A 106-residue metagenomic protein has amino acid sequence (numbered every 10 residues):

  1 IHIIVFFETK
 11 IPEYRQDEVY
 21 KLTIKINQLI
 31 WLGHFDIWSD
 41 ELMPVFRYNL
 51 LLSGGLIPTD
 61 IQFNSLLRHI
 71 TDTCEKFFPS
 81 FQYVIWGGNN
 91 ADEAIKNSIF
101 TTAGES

Functional and structural regions predicted by a protein language model:
I1-I4, K10-I11, S106: N-terminal accessory segment detector
I4-F6, R15-E18, L50, P58-I61: Surface-exposed beta-strand edges and their flanking turn/coil or helix-capping segments
F6-M43: Short, internal acidic amphipathic alpha-helical interface segments that mediate docking to partner proteins
Q16, F78, A91-D92: Alpha-helix initiation and N-capping motif
F35-G88: Charged, low-complexity intrinsically disordered regions
Q82-S106: Short, highly charged C-terminal tails/helix-capping segments
